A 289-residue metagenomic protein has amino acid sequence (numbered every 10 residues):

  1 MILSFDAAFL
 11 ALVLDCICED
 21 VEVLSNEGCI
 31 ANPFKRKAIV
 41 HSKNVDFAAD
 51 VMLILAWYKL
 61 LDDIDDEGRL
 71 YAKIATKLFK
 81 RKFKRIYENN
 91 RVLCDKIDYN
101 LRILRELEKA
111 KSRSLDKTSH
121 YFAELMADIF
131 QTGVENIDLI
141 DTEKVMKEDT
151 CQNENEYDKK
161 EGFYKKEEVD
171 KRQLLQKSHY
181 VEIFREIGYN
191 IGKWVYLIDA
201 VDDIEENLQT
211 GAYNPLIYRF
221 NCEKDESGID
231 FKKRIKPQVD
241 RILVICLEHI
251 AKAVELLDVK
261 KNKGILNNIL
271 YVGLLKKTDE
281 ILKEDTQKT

Functional and structural regions predicted by a protein language model:
M1-E154, D158-E186, K193, L197-I229 (+6 more regions): Acidic catalytic motifs of isoprenoid enzymes
I235-V239: Membrane-interface transmembrane-helix boundary segments in multi-pass integral membrane proteins
L247: Active-site catalytic loop in hydrolytic enzyme cores
L266-N268: Membrane-proximal bilayer-interacting regions
